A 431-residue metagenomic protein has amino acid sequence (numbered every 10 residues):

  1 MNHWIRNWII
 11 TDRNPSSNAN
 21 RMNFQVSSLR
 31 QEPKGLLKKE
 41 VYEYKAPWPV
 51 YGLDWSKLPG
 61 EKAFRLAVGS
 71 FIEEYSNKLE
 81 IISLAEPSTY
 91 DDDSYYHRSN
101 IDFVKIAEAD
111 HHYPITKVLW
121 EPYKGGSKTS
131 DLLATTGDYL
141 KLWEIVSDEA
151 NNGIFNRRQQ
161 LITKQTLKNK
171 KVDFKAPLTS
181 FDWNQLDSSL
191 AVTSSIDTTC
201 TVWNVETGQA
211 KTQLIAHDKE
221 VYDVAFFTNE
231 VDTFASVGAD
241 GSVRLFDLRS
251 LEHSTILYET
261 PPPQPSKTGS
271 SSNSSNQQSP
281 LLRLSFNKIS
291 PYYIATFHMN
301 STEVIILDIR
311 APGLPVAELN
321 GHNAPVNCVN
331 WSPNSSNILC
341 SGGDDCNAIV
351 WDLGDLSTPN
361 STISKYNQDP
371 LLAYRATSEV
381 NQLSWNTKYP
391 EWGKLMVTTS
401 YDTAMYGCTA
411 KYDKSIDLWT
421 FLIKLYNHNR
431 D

Functional and structural regions predicted by a protein language model:
N2-W8, D12, N20-Y44, L58-E108 (+1 more regions): Beta-propeller domains
Y44-V50, E108-I115, I162-L178, I215-V221 (+3 more regions): WD40/WD-repeat beta-propeller blade N-cap
P49, K62, P114, P177 (+11 more regions): WD40/WD-repeat beta-propeller blade-loop signature
W55-A63, L119-T129, D182-S188, A225-D232 (+3 more regions): Loop/turn segments within WD40 beta-propeller blades
L66-I72, L132-T136, A191-S195, F234-G238 (+3 more regions): Conserved beta-strand element within WD40/beta-propeller blades
E73-E80, D138-K141, T179, D197-T201 (+10 more regions): Short coil/turn segments within WD40 beta-propeller repeats
A85, V146-D148, V205-G208, L248-L251 (+4 more regions): Short loop/turn segments that connect beta-strands within beta-propeller blades
S147-Q185: Asp-box/WD-like beta-propeller blade repeats and closely related beta-sheet repeat scaffolds
